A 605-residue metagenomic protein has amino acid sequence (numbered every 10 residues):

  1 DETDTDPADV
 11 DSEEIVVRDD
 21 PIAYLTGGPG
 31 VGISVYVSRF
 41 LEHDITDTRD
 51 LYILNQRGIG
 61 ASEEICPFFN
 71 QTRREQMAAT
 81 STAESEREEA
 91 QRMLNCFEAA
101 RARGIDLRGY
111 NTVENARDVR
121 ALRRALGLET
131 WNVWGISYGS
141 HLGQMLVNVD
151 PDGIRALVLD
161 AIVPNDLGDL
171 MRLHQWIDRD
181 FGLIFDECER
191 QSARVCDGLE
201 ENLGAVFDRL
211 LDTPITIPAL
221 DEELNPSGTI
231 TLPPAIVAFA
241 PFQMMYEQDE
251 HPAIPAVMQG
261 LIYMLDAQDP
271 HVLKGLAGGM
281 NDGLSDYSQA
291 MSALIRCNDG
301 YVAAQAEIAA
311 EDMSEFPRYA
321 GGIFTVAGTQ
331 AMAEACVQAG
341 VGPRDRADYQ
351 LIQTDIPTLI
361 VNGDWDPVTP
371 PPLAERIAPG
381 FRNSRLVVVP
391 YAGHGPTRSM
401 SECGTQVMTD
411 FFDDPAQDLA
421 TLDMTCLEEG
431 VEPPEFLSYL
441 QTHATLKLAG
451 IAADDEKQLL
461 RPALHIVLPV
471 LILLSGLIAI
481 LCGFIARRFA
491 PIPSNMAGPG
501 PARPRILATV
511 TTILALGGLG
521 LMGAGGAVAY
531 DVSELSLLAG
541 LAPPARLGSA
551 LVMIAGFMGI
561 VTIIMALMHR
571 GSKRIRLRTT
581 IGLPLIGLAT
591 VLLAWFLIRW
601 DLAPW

Functional and structural regions predicted by a protein language model:
D1-E86: N-terminal cap/lid subdomain of alpha/beta-hydrolase-fold enzymes
G32-S34, P367-P372: Conserved alpha/beta-hydrolase "acid-adjacent" motif
P67-A78, G143-V206, L211, Q243 (+1 more regions): A catalytic-pocket lid/entrance helix-loop region that shapes and gates access to the active site across common
R101-I105, V113-T130: Conserved acidic catalytic loop of the alpha/beta-hydrolase fold
L203-I356, D455-G526, G548-L551: Alpha/beta-hydrolase fold active-site neighborhood
T354, L359-N362, D366: Short beta-strand/loop motif that positions the catalytic acidic residue of the alpha/beta-hydrolase fold
P390-P462: Catalytic active-site module of serine/aspartate enzymes centered on a nucleophile-bearing elbow/loop
W595-W605: Juxtamembrane boundary at the C-terminal end of a transmembrane helix
